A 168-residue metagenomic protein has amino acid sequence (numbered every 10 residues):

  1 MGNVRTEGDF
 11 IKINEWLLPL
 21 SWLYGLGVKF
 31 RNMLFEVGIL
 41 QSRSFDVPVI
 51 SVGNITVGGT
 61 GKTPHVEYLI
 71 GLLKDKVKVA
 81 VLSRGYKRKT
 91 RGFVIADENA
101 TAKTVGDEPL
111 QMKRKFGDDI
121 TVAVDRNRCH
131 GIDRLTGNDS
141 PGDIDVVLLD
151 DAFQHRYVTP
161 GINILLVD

Functional and structural regions predicted by a protein language model:
M1-P48: A transmembrane-helix-recognition feature enriched in membrane-embedded lipid enzymes and envelope glyco-/phospholipid
S21, V49-N54, G58, L72-D75 (+4 more regions): P-loop NTP-binding module
V28-N32, I39-G53, L69, V146-L149 (+1 more regions): N-terminal nucleotide/polyanion-binding subdomain common to many enzyme families
N32-A100: Walker A (P-loop) phosphate-binding motif
Y86-F116, I120-D168: Phosphate/Mg2+-binding loops and adjacent switch elements in nucleotide/diphosphate-handling enzyme cores
